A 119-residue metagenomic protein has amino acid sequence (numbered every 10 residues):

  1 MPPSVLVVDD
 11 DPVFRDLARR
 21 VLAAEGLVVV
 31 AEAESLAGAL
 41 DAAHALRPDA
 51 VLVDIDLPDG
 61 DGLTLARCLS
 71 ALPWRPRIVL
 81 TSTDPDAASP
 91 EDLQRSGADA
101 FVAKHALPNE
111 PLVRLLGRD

Functional and structural regions predicted by a protein language model:
D9, D54: Active-site residues of response regulator receiver
P12-A31: Two-component/phosphorelay signaling modules centered on CheY-like receiver
E32-A50: Acidic, metal-coordinating helix/loop segments flanking the phosphotransfer/catalytic sites of two-component signaling
S35, D61-T64: Acidic catalytic/metal-coordinating carboxylates
P58, D86: The feature encodes the CheY-like receiver
G62, L93-A100: As written
L63-W74: Short amphipathic alpha-helix used as the core "switch/output" element in two-component signaling
L80-S82: Hydrophobic/aromatic residues positioned on beta-strands within the core alpha/beta folds
